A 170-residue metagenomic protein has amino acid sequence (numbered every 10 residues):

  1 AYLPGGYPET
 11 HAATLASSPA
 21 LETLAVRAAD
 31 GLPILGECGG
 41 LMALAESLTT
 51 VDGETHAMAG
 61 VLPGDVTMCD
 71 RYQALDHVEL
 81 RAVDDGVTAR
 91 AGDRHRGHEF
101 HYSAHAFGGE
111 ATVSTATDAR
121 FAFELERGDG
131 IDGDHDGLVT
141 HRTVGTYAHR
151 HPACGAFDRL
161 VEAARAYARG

Functional and structural regions predicted by a protein language model:
A1, G31-L35, T140: Short, flexible coil/turn micro-motifs enriched in small/turn-prone residues
A1-A12, T23-V26, D30, A57-G64 (+5 more regions): P-loop NTP-binding site
Y2-P4, L35, G145-Y147: Structural motif
L3-P4, A20, D136, T140: Alpha-helical context
G5-G6, G39, E46, Y102 (+1 more regions): Glycine-rich His-Gly loop
P8-V87: Cysteine-nucleophile active-site neighborhood
V66-G170: Amide-donor transfer/coupling interface in amidating biosynthetic enzymes
